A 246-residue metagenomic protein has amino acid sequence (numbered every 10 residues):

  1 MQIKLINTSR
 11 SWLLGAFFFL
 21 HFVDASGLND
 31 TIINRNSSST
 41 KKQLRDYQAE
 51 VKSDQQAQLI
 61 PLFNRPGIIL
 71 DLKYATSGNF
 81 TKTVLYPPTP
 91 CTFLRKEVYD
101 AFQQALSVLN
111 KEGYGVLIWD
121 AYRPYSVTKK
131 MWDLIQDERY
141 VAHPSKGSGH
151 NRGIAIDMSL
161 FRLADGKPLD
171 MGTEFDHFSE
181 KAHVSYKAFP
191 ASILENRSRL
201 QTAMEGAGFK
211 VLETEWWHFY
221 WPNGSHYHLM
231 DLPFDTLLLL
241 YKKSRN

Functional and structural regions predicted by a protein language model:
M1-T31: Bacterial Sec-dependent N-terminal signal peptides
R10, M158-L160, F219: Short beta-strand element of the conserved SAM-dependent methyltransferase core
G27-W119, L134-T214, N223-N246: Extracytoplasmic cell-surface/polysaccharide-interacting catalytic and binding patches
Y122, W216-W217: Residue-level "edge-of-site" marker
Y125-M131, F219-H226: Beta-rich nucleic-acid/ligand-interaction surfaces
